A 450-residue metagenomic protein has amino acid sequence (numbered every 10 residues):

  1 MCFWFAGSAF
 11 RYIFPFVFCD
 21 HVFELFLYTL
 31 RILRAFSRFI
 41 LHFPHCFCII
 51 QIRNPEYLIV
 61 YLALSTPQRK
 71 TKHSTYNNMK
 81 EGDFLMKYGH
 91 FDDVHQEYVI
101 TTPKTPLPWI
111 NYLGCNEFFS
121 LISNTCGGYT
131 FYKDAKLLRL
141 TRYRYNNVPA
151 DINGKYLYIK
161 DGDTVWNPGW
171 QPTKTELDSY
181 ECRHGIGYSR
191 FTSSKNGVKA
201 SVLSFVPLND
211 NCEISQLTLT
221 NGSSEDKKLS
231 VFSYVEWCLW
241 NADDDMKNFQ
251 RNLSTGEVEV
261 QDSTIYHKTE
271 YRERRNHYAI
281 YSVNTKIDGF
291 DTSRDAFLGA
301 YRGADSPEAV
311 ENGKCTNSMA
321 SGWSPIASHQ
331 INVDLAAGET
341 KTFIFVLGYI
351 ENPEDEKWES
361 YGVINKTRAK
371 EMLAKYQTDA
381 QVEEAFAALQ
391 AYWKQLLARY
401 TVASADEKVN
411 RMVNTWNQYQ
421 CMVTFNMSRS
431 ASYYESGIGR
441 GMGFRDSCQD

Functional and structural regions predicted by a protein language model:
I13, Y28-T29, R38-H45, I49-M79: Short, positively charged and aromatic/hydrophobic N-terminal segments
H21-E24: Alpha-helix boundary/capping motif
E56, Y61, Q68-S447: Anionic coordination/interaction segments
D450: RNA-binding accessory domains that recognize and position tRNA/RNA substrates
